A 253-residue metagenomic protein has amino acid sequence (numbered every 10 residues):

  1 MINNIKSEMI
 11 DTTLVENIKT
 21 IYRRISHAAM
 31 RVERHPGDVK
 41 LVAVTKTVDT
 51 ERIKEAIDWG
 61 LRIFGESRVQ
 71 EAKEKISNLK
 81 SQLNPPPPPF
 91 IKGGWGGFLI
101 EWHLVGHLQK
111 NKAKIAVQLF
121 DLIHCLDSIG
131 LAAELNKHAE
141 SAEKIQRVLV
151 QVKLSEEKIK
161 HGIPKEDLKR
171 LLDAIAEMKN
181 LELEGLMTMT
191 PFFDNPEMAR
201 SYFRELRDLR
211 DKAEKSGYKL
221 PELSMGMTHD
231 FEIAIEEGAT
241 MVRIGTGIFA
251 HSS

Functional and structural regions predicted by a protein language model:
I2-N84, F98-H229, E237: Conserved alpha/beta-domain cores
M9, I233-E236, I248-S253: Expand to "…catalyze enediolate/carbanion chemistry for C-C bond making/breaking, isomerization, decarboxylation
K92-G94: Glycine-biased, low-complexity coil/linker segments
T240-M241: Divalent-metal-activated hydrolytic enzyme cores
